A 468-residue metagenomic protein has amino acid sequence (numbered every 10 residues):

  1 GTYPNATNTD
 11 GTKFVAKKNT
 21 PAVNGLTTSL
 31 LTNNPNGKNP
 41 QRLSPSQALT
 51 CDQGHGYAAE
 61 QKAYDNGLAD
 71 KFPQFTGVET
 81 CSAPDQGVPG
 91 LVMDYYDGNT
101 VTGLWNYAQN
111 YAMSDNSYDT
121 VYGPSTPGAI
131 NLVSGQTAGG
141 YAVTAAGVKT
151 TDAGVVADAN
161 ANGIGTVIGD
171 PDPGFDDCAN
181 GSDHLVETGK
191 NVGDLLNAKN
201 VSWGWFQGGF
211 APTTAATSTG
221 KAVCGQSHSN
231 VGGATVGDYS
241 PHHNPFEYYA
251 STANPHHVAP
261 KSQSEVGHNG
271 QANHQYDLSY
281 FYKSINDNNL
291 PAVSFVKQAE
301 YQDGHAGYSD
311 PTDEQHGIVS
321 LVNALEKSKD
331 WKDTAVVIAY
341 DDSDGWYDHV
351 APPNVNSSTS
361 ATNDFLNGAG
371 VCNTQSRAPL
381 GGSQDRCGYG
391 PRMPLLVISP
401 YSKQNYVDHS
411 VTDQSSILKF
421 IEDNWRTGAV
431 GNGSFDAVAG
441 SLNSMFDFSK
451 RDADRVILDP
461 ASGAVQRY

Functional and structural regions predicted by a protein language model:
G1-Y468: N-terminal pro-sequences and low-complexity stem/linker regions of secreted or lumenal proteins
